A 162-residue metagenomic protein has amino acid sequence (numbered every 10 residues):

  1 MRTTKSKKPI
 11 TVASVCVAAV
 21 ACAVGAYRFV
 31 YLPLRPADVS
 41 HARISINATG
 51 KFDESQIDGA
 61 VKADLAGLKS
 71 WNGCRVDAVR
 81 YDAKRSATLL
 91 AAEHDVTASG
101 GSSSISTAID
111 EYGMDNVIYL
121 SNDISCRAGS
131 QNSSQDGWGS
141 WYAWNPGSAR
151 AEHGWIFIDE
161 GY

Functional and structural regions predicted by a protein language model:
R2, K8-V15, C22-S134: Flexible low-complexity loop/turn motifs enriched in small/helix-breaking residues
Q135-Y162: Short beta-strand edge/turn micro-motifs at domain boundaries
